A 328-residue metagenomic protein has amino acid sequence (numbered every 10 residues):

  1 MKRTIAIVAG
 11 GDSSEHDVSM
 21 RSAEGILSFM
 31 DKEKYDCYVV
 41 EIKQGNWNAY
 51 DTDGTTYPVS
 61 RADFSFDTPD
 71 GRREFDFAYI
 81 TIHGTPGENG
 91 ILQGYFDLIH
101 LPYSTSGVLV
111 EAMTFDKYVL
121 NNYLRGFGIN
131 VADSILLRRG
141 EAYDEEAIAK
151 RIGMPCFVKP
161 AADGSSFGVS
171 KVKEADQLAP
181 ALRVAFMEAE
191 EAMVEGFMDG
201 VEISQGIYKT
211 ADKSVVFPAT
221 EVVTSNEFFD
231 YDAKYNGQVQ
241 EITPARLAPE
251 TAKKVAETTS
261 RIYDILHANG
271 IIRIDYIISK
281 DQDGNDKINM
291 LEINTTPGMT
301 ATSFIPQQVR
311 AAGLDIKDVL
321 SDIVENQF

Functional and structural regions predicted by a protein language model:
M1-S104, V108-L109, M113-F115, V119 (+1 more regions): ATP-binding N-terminal substructure of ATP-dependent carboxylate-amine bond-forming enzymes
K2-A9, S13, R21, R72 (+1 more regions): Active-site nucleotide/adenylate-binding loops and adjacent lid/helix of ATP-dependent enzymes
R3, G128, P249-F328: ATP-dependent carboxylate activation and anion-phosphoryl transfer catalytic cores that bind Mg-ATP to form
D36, P102, N130, E191 (+1 more regions): Residue-level detector of anion-binding/catalytic polar loops
T85, P160-A161, G196, Y263-A268: Short Gly/Pro-enriched turn/cap motifs at secondary-structure boundaries
G94-Y103, E174, A179, A311-A312: A glycine- and small-aliphatic-rich helix-loop capping segment at beta-alpha/alpha-beta transitions that lines
K173-E257, K280-N289: Phosphate-binding site of ATP-dependent enzymes
